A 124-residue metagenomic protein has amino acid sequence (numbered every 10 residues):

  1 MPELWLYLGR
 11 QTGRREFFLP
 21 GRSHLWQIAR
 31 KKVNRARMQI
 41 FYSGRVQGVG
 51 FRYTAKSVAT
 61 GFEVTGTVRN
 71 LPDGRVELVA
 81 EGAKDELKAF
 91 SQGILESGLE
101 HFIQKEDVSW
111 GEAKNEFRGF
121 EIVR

Functional and structural regions predicted by a protein language model:
L4-R124: Intrinsically disordered, low-complexity, mixed-charge
